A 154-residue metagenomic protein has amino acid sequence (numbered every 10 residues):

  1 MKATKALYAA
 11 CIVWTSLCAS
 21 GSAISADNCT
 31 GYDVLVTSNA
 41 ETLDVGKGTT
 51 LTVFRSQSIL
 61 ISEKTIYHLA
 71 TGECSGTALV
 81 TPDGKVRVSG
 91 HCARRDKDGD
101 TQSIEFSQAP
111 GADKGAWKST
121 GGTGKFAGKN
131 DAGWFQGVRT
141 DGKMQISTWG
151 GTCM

Functional and structural regions predicted by a protein language model:
M1-A10: Bacterial N-terminal signal peptides that target proteins for export
C18-G21: N-terminal signal peptide c-region/cleavage motif recognized by signal peptidases
I24-M154: Beta-strand-enriched cores of mature, soluble protein domains
